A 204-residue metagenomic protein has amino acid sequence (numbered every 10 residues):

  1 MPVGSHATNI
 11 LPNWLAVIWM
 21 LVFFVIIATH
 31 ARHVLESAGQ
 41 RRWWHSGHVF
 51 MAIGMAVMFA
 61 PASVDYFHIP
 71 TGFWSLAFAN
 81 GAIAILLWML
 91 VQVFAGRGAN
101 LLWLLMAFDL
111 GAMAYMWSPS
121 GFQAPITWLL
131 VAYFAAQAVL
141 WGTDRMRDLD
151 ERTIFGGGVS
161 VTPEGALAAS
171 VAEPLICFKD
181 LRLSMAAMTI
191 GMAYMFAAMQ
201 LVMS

Functional and structural regions predicted by a protein language model:
M1-S204: Alpha-helical membrane segments of multi-pass proteins
